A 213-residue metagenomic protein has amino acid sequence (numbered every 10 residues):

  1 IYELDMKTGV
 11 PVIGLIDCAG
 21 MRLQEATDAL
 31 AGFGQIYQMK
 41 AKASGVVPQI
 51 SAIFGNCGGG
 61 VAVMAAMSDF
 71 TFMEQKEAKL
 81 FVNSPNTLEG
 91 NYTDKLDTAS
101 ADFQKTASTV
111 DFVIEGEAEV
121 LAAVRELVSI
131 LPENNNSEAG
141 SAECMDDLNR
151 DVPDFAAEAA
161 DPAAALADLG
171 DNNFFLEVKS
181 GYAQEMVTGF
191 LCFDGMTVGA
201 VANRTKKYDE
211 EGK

Functional and structural regions predicted by a protein language model:
I1-L23, F190-R204, D209-E211: A structural preference for short, pocket-lining loop segments at secondary-structure junctions
D5, G9, A29-L30, M67-S68 (+1 more regions): Short low-complexity stretches enriched in small and charged residues
I16-N136: Conserved catalytic cores of soluble enzyme domains, especially glycine-rich substrate-binding beta-alpha loops
A43-G45, Y182-A183, D194-G195: Short flexible coil/turn linkers enriched for glycine and charged/polar residues that connect secondary-structure
V82-G189, V198, A202: Amphipathic alpha-helical segments at domain termini/boundaries
T93-D94, E210-G212: A short, polar/proline- and glycine-enriched secondary-structure boundary/capping micro-motif
G116, G212-K213: Intrinsic-disorder/low-complexity, polar/charged segments
